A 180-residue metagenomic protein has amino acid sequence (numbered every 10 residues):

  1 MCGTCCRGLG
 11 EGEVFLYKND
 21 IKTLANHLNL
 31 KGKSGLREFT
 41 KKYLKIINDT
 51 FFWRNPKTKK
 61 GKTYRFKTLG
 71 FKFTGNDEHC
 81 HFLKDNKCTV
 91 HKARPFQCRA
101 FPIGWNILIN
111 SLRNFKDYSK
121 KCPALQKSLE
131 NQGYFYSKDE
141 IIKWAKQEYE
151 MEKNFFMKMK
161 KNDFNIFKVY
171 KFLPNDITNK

Functional and structural regions predicted by a protein language model:
M1-K180: Short loop/turn segments that flank or connect secondary-structure elements
